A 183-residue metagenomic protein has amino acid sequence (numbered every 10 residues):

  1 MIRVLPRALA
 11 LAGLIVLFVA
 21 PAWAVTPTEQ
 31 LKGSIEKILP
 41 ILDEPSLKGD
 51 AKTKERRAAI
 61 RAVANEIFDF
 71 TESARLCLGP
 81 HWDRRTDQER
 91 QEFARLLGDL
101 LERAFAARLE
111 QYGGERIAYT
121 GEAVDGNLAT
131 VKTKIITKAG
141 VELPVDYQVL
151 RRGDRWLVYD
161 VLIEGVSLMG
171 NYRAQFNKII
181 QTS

Functional and structural regions predicted by a protein language model:
M1-A10: Bacterial N-terminal signal peptides that target proteins for export
L11-A12, A22: Cleavable N-terminal signal peptides
F18-A24: Sec/Tat signal peptide C-region and signal peptidase I cleavage site
T26-F105: Early exported N-terminus immediately downstream of N-terminal targeting peptides
E44-A51, E55, R84-Q91, Q111-G114 (+4 more regions): Surface-exposed, polar/charged faces of alpha-helical domains in mature secreted/periplasmic/lumenal proteins
R103-L143: Surface-exposed, charged secondary-structure patches
E142-G170: Short beta-strand edge/turn micro-motifs at domain boundaries
S167, N171-S183: Non-transmembrane domains of secretory- and envelope-associated proteins
